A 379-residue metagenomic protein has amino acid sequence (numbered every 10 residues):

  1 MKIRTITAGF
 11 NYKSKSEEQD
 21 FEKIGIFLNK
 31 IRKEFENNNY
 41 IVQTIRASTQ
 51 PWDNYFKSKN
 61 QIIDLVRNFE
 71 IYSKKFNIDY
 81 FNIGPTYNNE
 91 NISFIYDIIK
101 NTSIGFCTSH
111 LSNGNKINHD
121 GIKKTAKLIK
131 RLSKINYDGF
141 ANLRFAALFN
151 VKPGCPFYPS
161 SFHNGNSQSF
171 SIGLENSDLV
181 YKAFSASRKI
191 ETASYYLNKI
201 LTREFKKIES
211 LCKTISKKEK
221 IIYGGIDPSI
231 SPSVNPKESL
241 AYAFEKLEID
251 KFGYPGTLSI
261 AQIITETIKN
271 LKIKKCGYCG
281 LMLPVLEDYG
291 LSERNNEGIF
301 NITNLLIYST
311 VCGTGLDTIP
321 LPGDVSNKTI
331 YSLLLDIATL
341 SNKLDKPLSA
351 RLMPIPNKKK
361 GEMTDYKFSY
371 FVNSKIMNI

Functional and structural regions predicted by a protein language model:
M1-I379: Anaerobic metallocofactor- and corrinoid-dependent redox/one-carbon enzyme cores, especially those from methanogenesis
